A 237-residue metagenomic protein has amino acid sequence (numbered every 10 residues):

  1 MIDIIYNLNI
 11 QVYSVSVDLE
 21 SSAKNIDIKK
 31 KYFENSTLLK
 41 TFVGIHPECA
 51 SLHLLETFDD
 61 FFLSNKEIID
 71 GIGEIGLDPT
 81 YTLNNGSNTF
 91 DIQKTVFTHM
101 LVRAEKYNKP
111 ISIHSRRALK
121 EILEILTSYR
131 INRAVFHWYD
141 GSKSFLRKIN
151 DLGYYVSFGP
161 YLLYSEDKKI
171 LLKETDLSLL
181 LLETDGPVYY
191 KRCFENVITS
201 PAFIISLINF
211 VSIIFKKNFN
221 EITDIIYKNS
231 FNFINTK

Functional and structural regions predicted by a protein language model:
M1-K237: Mid-domain alpha/beta scaffold segments of enzyme catalytic cores
